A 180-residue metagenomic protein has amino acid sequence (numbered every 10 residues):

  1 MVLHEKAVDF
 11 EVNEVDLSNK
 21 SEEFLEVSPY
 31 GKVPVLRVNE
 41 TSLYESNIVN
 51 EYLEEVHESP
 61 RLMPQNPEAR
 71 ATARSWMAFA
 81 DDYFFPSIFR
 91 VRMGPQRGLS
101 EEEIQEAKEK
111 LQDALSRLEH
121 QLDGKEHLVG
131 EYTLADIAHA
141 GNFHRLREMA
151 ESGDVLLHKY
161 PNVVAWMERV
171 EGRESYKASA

Functional and structural regions predicted by a protein language model:
M1-E119, G124, L128: GST-like domain detector, emphasizing the conserved glutathione-binding G-site in the N-terminal thioredoxin-like
I88, L128-S152, L156-K159, V164 (+2 more regions): GST superfamily/GST-like fold recognition
L122, V170-E171: Hydrophobic residues in alpha-helical segments
